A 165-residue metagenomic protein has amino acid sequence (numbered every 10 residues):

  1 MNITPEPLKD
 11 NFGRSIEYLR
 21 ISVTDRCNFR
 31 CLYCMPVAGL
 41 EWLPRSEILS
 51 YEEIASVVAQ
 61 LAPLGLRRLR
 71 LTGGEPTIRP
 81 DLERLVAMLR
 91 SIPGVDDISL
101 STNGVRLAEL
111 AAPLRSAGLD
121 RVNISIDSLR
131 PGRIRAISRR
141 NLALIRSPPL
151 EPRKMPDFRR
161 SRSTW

Functional and structural regions predicted by a protein language model:
I3-N11: A detector for short, charged/polar N-terminal pre-domain segments
L8, L19-R20, V57: Short secondary-structure capping/turn segments at boundaries of alpha-helices and beta-strands
F12-Y51: Canonical Radical SAM [4Fe-4S] cluster-binding loop centered on the CxxxCxxC motif and its immediate flanking residues
S22, V37, T72, S125-I126: Short beta->alpha connector loops at strand-helix junctions that form conserved, small/polar/Pro-enriched
I48-Y51, A55-R70, I78-W165: Radical SAM/AdoMet-radical enzyme domain recognition
E75: Conserved G/P- and acidic residue-centered "switch" motifs that form tight phosphate/ATP-binding loops in soluble
